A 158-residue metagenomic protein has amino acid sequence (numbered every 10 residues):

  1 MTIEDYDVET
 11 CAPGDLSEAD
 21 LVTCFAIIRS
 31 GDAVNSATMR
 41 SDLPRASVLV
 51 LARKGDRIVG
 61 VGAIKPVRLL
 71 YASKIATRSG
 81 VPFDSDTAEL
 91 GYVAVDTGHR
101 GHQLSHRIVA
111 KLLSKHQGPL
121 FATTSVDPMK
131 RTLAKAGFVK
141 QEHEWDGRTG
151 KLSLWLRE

Functional and structural regions predicted by a protein language model:
M1-S41, L49-V59: Short amphipathic alpha-helix that is part of the acyltransferase structural core
R29, R40-Y92, R100, D146-K151: Conserved acyl-donor/pantetheine-binding loop and adjacent beta-alpha core of acyl/acetyltransferases and related
R53-R57, T124-D127, E158: Short, flexible beta-strand-to-coil junctions
Y92-V95, R100-S114, K135: Conserved acetyl-CoA-binding loop-helix of GNAT-fold acetyltransferases
S114-D127: Conserved GNAT acetyl-CoA-binding A-motif
T124-G150: Conserved active-site alpha-helix within GNAT-family acetyltransferase domains
G150-E158: Charged, low-complexity C-terminal accessory regions
